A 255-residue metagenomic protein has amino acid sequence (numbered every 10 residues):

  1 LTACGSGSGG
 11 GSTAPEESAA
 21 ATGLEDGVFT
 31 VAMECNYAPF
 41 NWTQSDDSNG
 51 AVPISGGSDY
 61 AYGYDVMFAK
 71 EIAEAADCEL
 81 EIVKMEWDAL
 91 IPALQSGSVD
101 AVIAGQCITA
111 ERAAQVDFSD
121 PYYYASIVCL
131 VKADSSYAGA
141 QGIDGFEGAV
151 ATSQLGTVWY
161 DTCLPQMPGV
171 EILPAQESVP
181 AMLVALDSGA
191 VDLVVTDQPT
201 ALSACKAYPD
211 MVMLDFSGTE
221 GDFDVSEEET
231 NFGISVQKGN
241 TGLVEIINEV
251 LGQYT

Functional and structural regions predicted by a protein language model:
T2-A3: C-terminal motif of bacterial Sec signal peptides marking the signal peptidase cleavage site
T13-S18, T22-G105: Extracytoplasmic small-molecule ligand-binding "clamshell" domains of the periplasmic binding protein/Venus flytrap
C35-A38, S58-E74, Q106, A125-L183 (+2 more regions): Bilobed "Venus flytrap"/periplasmic-binding protein-like clamshell domains and structurally analogous long
F68-A69, L90-A93, V99, A181-A185 (+2 more regions): Short, hydrophobic alpha-helical packing/hinge segments within bilobed ligand-binding/sensory domains
K70, E74, E79-G145, E220-G221 (+1 more regions): Acidic, polar ligand-binding/catalytic clefts
A89, G105-Q115, D161-P165, D187 (+1 more regions): A ligand-binding cleft/hinge motif common to bilobed small-molecule-binding domains
Y124-V131, A207-L251: Periplasmic-binding protein-like
W159-C163, V250-T255: Periplasmic-binding protein-like
